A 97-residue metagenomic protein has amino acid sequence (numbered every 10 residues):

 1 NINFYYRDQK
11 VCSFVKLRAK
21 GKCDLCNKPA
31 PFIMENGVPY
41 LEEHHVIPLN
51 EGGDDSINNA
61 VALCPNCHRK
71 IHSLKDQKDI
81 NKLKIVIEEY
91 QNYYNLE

Functional and structural regions predicted by a protein language model:
N1-P29, V38, D54, Q91 (+1 more regions): Short, charged surface segments at domain edges that flank catalytic/cofactor-binding sites
V15, H45, C64, H68: Divalent metal-coordination and catalytic microenvironments
K22, A60-L63: Short pre-active-site segment immediately N-terminal to redox-active cysteine/selenocysteine motifs in thiol-based
P29-A60: Histidine-centered nuclease catalytic patch
L49, N66-R69, I87-Q91: Glycine-rich loops and low-complexity Gly/Arg-rich segments that provide flexible linkers or classic glycine-based
L63-K78: Short Cys/His-centered divalent metal-binding micro-motifs
K78-E97: C-terminal end-helix/capping segment
